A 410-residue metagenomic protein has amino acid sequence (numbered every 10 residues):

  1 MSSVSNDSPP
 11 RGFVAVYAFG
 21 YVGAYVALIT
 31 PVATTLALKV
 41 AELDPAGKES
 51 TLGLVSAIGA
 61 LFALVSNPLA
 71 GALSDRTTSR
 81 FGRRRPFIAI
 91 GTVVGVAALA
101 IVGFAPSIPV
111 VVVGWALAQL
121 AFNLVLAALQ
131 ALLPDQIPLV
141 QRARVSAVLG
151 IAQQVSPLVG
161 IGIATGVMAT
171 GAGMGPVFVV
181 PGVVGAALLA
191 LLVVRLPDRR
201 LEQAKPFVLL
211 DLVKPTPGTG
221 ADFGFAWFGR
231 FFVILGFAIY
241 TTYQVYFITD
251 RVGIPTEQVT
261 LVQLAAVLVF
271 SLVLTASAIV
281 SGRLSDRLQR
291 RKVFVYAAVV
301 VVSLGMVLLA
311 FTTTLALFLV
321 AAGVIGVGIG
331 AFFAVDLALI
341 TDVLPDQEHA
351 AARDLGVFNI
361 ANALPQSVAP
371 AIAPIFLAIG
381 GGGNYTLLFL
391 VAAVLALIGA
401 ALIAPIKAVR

Functional and structural regions predicted by a protein language model:
S2-A60, D222-I254: Helix-loop boundary and gating motifs at the non-cytosolic
G47-S50, L139-V148, T260, D346-F358: Loop-to-transmembrane helix entry/capping segments in MFS-fold secondary transporters and related SLC/MFSD carriers
K48, R83-R85, M168-V183, A373-A396: A membrane-interface helix-boundary motif in multi-pass transporters
F62-L64, A143-T165, N359-P370: Glycine-rich segments within core transmembrane alpha-helices of 12-TM secondary carriers
S66-F81, A276-R290, L377: Helix-to-loop junctions at the C-terminal end of transmembrane segments in multipass secondary transporters
R84-A100, V293-L308: Structural signature of the two symmetry-related core transmembrane helices
G103, A187-L196, L390-R410: Multi-pass alpha-helical transporter architecture, strongest for 12-TM Major Facilitator/SLC carriers used
H349-I379: A late C-terminal transmembrane helix in Major Facilitator Superfamily
